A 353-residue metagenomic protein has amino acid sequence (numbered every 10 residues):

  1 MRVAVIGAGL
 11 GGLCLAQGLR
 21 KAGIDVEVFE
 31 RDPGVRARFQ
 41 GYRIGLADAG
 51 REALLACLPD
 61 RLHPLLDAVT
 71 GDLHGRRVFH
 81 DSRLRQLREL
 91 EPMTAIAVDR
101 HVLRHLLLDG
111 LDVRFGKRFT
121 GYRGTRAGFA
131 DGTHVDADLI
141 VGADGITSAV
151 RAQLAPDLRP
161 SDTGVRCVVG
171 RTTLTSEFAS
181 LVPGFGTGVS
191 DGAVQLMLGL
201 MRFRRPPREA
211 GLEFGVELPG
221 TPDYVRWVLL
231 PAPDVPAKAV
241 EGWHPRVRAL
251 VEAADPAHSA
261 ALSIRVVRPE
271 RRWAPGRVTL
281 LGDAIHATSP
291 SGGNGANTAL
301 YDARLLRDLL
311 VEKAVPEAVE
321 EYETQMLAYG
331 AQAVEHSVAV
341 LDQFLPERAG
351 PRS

Functional and structural regions predicted by a protein language model:
M1-V3: Extreme N-terminal starter segment of soluble prokaryotic enzymes
V5-D25, V141-G142, V168, V240 (+1 more regions): Conserved mid-domain beta->alpha element of the FAD-binding
G11, G34, T147: Conserved Rossmann-like nucleotide-cofactor binding loop
R20-Q40: Glycine-rich FAD pyrophosphate-binding loop
P33-A53: Conserved N-terminal glycine-rich FAD pyrophosphate-binding loop of Rossmann-like flavoproteins
L46-L154, R159-R171, P236-A237: Conserved N-terminal helical subregion
Q86-E91, V169-D255: Conserved FAD/dinucleotide-binding core of flavoprotein oxidoreductases
G330-S353: Alpha-helical, largely C-terminal catalytic domains that coordinate divalent metal ions via clustered Asp/Glu/His
